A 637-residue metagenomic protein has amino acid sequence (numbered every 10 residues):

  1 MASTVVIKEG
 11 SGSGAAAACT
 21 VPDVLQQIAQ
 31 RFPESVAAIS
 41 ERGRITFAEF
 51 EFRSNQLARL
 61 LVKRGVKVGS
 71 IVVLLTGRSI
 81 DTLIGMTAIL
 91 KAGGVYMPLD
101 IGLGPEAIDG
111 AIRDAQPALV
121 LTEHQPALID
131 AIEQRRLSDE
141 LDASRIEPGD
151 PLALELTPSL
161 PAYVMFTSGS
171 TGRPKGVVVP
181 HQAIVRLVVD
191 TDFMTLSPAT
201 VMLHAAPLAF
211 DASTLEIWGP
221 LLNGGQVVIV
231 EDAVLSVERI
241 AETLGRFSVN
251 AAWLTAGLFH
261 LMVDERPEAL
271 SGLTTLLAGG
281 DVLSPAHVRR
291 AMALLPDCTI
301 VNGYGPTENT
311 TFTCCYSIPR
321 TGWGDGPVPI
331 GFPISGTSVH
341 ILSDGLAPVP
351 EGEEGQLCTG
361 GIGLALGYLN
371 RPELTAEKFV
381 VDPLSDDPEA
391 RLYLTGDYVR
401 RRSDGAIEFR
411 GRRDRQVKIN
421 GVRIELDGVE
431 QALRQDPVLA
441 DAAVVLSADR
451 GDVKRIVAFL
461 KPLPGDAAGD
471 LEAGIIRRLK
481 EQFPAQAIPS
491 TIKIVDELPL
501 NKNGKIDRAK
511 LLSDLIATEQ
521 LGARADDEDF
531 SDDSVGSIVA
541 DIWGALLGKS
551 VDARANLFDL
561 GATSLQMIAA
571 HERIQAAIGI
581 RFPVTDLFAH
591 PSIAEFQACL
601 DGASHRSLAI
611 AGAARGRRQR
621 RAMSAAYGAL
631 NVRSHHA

Functional and structural regions predicted by a protein language model:
M1-G10, T20-P22, G104-P105, L119-L154 (+7 more regions): AMP-dependent adenylate-forming
M1-I7, G14, V68, A153 (+4 more regions): Regions immediately C-terminal to embedded phosphopantetheine-bearing carrier domains
M1-M165, V179-P180, R186, S284-R289 (+5 more regions): AMP-binding/adenylate-forming domain of the ANL superfamily
F32-V36, S40-R44, R64-I71, R410-R415 (+6 more regions): Phosphopantetheine carrier-protein modules
E41-I45, V73-I80, L99-E106, A205-A206 (+8 more regions): Glycine-rich loop motifs involved in handling phospho/adenylate chemistry
K67, A118, N250, T274 (+3 more regions): Short acidic/polar active-site loop segments enriched in Thr and Asp
D81-T87, G94-I112, G149-V349, Q356-A365 (+4 more regions): Motif- and composition-driven signal specific to adenylation
